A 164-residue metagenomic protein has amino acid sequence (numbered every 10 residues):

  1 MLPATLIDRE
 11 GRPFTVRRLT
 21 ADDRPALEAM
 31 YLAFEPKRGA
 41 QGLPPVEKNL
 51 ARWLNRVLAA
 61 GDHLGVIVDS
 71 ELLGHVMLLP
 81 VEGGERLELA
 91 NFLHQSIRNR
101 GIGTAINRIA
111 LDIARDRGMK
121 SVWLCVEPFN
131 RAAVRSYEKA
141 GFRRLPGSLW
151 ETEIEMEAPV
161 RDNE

Functional and structural regions predicted by a protein language model:
M1-E10, C125-V126, K139, R143 (+1 more regions): Terminal substrate-recognition subdomain of acyl/acetyltransferases
P13-A29: A short beta-loop-alpha structural element at the N-terminal edge of CoA-dependent acyl/N-acetyltransferase catalytic
L19, L93, V126: Hydrophobic adenine-recognition pocket in adenosine-nucleotide-binding enzymes
L32-A90, H94-Q95: Acetyl-CoA-dependent GNAT
A90, R100-A105: A short glycine-leucine-enriched loop at secondary-structure breakpoints that most characteristically corresponds
H94-S96, R100, P128-F129: Active-site acidic-Proline motif in GNAT/NAT acetyltransferases
T104, R108, P128-G147: Conserved active-site alpha-helix within GNAT-family acetyltransferase domains
A114-C125: Conserved GNAT acetyl-CoA-binding A-motif
